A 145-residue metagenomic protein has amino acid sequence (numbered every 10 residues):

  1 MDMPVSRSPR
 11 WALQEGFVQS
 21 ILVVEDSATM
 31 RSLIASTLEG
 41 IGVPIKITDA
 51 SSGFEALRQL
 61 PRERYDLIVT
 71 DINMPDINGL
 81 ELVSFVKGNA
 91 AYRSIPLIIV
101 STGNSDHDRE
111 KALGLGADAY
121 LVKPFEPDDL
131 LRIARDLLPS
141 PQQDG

Functional and structural regions predicted by a protein language model:
E25: Conserved acidic carboxylate
A28-T48: Two-component/phosphorelay signaling modules centered on CheY-like receiver
D49-L67, S84: Acidic, metal-coordinating helix/loop segments flanking the phosphotransfer/catalytic sites of two-component signaling
D71, S101: Active-site residues of response regulator receiver
M74: Receiver (REC) domain active-site loop signature in two-component systems and cognate sites in sensor histidine kinases
F125-A134: C-terminal output helix
